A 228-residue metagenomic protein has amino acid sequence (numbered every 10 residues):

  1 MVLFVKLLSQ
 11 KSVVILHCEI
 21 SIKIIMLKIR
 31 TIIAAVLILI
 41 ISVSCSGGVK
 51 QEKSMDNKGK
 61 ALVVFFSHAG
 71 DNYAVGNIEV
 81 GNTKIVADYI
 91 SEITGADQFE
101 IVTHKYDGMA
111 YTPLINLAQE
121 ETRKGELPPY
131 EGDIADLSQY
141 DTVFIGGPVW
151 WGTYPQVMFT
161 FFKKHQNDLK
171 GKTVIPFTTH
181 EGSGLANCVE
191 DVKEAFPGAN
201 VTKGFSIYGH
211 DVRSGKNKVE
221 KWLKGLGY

Functional and structural regions predicted by a protein language model:
K6-I25: Short, Lys/Arg-enriched N-terminal segments with co-localized hydrophobic residues within the first ~10-30 amino acids
I24-I33: Bacterial N-terminal signal peptides that target proteins for export
I41-S44: C-terminal motif of bacterial Sec signal peptides marking the signal peptidase cleavage site
S46-Y140, K218-Y228: N-terminal beta1-alpha1-beta2 submodule of the flavodoxin-like/Rossmannoid cofactor-binding fold
H68-D71, T103-D107, V149-T153, H180-L185 (+1 more regions): Solvent-exposed loop/turn segments at secondary-structure junctions within structured extracellular/periplasmic domains
V80, K84, D88, P155 (+2 more regions): Short, surface-exposed alpha-helical segments at coil->helix boundaries
M109-G198: Helix-loop-strand module that forms the ligand-binding subsite of alpha/beta enzymes
T179-F196, N200-K218, L226-G227: Contiguous ligand/interfacial binding patches
